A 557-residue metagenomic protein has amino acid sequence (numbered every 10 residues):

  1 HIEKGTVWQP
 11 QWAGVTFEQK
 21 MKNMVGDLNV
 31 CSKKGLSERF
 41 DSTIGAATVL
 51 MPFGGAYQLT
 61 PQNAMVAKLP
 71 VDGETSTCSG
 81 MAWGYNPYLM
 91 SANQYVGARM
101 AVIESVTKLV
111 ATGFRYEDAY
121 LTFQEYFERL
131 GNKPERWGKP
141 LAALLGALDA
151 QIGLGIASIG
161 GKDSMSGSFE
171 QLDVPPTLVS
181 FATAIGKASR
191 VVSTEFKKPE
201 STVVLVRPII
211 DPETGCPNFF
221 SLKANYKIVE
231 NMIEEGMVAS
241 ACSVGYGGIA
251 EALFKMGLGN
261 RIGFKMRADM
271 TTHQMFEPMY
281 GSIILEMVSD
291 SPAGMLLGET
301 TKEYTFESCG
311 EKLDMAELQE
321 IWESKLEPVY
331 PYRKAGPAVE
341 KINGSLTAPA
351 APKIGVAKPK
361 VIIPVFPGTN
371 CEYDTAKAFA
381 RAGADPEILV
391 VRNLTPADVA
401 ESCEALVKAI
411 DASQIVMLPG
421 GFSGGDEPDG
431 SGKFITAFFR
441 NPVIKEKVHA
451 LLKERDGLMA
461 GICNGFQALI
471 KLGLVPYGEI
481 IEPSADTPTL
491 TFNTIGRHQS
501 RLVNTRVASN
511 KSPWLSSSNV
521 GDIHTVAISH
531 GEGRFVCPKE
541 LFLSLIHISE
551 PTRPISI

Functional and structural regions predicted by a protein language model:
H1-G425, F438-H449: Glycine/proline-enriched, intrinsically flexible loops and inter-domain linkers
G113, A485-E540: An acidic, glycine-rich "communication" segment
F114, V244, N464-G465, G531: Conformational gate/switch positions in structured elements
S166-S168, S189, Q467-K471, Y477-G478 (+2 more regions): Short, well-ordered, mixed-charge alpha-helical segments that flank or form enzyme active sites
K198-P199, E235-M237, G259, P278-Y280 (+5 more regions): Short gly/pro-enriched beta-turn/loop segments at secondary-structure junctions
E213, S240, I249-E251, L469 (+2 more regions): Short acidic/glycine-rich loop or secondary-structure boundary segments that cap or lie
S423-K511: Cysteine-nucleophile active-site neighborhood
I546-I557: Single conserved hydrophobic/aromatic residue that forms the stacking wall/gate of nucleotide- or nucleobase-binding
